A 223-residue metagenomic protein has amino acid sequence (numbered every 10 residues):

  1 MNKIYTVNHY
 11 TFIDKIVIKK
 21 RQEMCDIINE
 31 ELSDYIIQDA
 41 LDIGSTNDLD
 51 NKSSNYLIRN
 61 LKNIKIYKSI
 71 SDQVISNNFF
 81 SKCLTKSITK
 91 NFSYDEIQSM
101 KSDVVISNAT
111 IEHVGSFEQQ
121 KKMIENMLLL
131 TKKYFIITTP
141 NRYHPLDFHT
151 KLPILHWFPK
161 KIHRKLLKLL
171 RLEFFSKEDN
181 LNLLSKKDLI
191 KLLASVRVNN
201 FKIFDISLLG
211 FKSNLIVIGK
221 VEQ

Functional and structural regions predicted by a protein language model:
M1-I36: Class I SAM-dependent methyltransferase Rossmann-like catalytic core, especially the SAM/SAH-binding loop
Y10-K15, I88, A109-E118, F175-N180: Surface-exposed cleft-lining segments at the edges of enzyme active sites
I16-M24, L49, Q119, L181-D188: Soluble or luminal CAZymes and related metallo-dependent hydrolases
Q38-H144, G219-V221: Conserved SAM-binding loop
Y134-I162: Conserved class I S-adenosyl-L-methionine
H149-P153, K160-D179: Short, glycine-/aromatic-enriched active-site segment of Class I SAM-dependent methyltransferases
S176-R197: Short alpha-helix
R197, F201-Q223: Core SAM-dependent methyltransferase catalytic element
